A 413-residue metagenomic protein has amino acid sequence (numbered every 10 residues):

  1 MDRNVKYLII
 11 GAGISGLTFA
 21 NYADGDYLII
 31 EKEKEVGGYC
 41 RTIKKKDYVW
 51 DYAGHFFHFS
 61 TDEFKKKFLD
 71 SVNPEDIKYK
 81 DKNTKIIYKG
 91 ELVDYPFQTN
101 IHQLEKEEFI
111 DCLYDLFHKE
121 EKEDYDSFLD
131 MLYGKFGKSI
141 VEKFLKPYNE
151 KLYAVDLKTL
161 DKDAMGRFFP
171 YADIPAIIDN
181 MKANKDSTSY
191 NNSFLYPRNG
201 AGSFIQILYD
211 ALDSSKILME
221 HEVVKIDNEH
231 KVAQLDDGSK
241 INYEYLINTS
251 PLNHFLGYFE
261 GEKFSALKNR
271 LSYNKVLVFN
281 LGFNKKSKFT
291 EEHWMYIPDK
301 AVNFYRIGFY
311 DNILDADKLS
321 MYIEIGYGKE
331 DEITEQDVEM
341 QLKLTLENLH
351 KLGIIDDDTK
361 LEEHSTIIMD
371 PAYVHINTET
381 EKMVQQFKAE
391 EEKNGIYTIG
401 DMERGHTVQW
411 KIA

Functional and structural regions predicted by a protein language model:
V5-I29: N-terminal Rossmann-like FAD-binding beta1-loop-alpha1 element of flavoenzymes
S15, E35, N253: Conserved Rossmann-like nucleotide-cofactor binding loop
Y22-K45: Glycine-rich FAD pyrophosphate-binding loop
K46-E121, R167: Dinucleotide-binding Rossmann-like beta1-alpha1 core, especially the glycine-rich loop that anchors the ADP
E107-K225, T249: Active-site/ligand-binding neighborhood in enzyme catalytic cores
E222-E335, E339, E347-G353, M383-K393: Mid-domain catalytic core of redox enzymes that form a hydrophobic substrate pocket/lid adjacent to a catalytic redox
L342-E391: Flavin (FAD/FMN) cofactor-binding core of flavoprotein oxidoreductases
G400-A413: A conserved FAD-binding loop/helix module that cradles the flavin
